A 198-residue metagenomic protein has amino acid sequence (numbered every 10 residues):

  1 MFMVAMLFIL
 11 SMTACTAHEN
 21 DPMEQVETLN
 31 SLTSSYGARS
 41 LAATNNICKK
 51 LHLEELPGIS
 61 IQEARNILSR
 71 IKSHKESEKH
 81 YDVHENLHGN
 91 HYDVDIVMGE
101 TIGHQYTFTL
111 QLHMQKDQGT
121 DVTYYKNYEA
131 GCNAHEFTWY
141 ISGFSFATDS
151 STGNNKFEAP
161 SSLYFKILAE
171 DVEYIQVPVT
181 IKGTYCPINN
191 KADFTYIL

Functional and structural regions predicted by a protein language model:
M1-F2: Bacterial N-terminal signal peptides that target proteins for export
S11-A14: C-terminal motif of bacterial Sec signal peptides marking the signal peptidase cleavage site
T16-E100: N-terminal propeptides/leader regions of secreted preproproteins that are proteolytically removed before maturation
E76-L198: Mature secreted bioactive peptide module from preproproteins
